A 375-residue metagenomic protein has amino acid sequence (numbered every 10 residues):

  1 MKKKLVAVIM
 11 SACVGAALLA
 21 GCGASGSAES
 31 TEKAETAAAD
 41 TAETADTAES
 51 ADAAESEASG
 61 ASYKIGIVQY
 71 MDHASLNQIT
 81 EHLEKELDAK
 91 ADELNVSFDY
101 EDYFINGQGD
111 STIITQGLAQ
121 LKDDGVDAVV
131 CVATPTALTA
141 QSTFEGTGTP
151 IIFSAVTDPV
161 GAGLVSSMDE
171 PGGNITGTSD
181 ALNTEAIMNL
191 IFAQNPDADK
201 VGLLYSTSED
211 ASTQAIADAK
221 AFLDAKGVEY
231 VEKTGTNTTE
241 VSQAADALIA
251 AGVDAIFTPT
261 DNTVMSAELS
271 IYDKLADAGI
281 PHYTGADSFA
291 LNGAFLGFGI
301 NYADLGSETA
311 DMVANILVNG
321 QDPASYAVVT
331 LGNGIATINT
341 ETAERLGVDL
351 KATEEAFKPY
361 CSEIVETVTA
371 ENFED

Functional and structural regions predicted by a protein language model:
K2-S25: Sec-dependent N-terminal signal peptides of Gram-positive bacterial secreted proteins and lipoproteins
L19-E43, E49: Bacterial lipoprotein signal-peptidase II cleavage site
A58-G60, D158-K200, I300-Q321: Hydrophobic alpha-helical segments within soluble ligand-binding/sensing domains
A58-K90, E101-T112, S208-S212, D261-S266: Extracytoplasmic "Venus flytrap"
I65, L83, T176-K226, D322 (+1 more regions): An alpha-beta-alpha
S97-D123, T234-I249: Structural motif
F104-S166, D261-A276, I280-G285: Beta-alpha junction/loop-to-helix N-cap segments that form part of ligand/metal-binding clefts
N315-D375: Hinge/cleft segment of the Venus flytrap/periplasmic-binding protein
